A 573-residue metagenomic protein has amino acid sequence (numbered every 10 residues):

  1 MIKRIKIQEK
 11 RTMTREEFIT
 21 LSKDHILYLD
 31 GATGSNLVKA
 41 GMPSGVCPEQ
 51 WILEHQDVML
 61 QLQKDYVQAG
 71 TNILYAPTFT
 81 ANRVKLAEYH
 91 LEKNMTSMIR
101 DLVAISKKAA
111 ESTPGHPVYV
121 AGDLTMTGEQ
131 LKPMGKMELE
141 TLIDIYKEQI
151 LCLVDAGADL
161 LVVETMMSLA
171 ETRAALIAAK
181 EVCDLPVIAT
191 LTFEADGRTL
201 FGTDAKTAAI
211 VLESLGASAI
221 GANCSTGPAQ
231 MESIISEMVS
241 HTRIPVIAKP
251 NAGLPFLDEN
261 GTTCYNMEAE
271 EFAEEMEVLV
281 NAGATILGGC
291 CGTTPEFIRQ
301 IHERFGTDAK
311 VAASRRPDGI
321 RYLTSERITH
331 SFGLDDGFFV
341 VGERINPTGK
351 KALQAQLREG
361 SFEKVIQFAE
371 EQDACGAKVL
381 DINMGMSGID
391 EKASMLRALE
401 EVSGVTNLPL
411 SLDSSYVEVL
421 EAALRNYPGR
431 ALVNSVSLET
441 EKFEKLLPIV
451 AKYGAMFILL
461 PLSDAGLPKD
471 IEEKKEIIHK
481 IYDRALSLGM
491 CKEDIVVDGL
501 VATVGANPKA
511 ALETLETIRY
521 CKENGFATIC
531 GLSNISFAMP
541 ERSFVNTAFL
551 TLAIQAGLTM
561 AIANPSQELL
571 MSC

Functional and structural regions predicted by a protein language model:
I2-D498, A502-C573: Domain-level signal for soluble alpha/beta catalytic cores
